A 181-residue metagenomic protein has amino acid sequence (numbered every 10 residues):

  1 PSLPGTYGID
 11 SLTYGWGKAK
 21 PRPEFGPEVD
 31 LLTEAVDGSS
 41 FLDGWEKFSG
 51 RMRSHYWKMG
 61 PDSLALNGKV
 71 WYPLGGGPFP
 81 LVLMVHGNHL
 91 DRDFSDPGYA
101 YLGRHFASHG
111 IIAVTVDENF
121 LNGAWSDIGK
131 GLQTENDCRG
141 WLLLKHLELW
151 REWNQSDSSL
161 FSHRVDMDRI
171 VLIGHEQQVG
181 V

Functional and structural regions predicted by a protein language model:
P1-G77: Short conserved active-site loop signatures built around small residues
G8-D10, L64-L66, L81, H109 (+2 more regions): Residues that flank catalytic or metal-binding motifs in active/ligand-binding sites
M59-L64, P78, R92-Y99, L132-G140 (+1 more regions): Solvent-exposed, acidic/flexible segments
V70, F106, I170: Divalent metal-coordination and catalytic microenvironments
G77, D127-G180: Gly/Ser-rich "nucleophile elbow"/oxyanion-hole loop immediately N-terminal to the catalytic nucleophile in hydrolases
P78-G87: Short beta-strand element of the alpha/beta-hydrolase
G87-D91, A113, N119-G123, E176-G180: Solvent-exposed loop/turn segments at secondary-structure junctions within structured extracellular/periplasmic domains
S95-S126, Q133-E148: Active-site machinery of serine-nucleophile hydrolases
